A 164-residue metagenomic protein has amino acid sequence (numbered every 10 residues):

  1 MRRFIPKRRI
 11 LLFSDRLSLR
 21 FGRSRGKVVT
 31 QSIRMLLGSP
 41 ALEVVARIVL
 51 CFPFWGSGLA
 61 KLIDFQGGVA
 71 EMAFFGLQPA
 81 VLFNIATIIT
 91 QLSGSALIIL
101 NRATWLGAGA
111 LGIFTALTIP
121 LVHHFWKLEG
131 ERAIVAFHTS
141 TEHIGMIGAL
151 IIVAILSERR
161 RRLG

Functional and structural regions predicted by a protein language model:
R2-I63, V81-G164: Extended, low-polarity transmembrane helix blocks
F65-Q78: Short juxtamembrane and helix-loop transition motifs at transmembrane-helix boundaries in membrane proteins
